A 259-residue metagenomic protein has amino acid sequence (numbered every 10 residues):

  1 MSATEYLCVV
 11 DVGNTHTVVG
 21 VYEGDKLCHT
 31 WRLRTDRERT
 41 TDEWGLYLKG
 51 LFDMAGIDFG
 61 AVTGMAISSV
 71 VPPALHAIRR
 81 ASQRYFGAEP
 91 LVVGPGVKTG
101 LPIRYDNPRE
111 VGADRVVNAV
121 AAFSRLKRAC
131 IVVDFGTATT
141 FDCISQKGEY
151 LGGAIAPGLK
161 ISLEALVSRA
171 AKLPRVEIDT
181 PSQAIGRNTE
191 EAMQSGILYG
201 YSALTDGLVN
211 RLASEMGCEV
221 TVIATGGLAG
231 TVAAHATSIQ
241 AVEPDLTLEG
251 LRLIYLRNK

Functional and structural regions predicted by a protein language model:
S2-G50, G148-R175, D179-Q183: Short glycine-rich, Thr/Ser-proximal phosphate-binding strand/loop in the N-terminal lobe of ATP-dependent enzymes
S2-V9, S162-K259: ATP-binding/phosphotransfer module of carbohydrate and carboxylate kinases, centering on a glycine-rich
L7-D11, A66, C130-D134, I223: Short glycine-aspartate micro-motif
E43-A55, L204, L208-V209: Short, well-ordered amphipathic alpha-helical segments that serve as non-catalytic structural scaffolds within diverse
F52-Q83: Phosphate-bearing ligand-interacting subdomains that bind or position ATP/ADP/UDP/GDP/NAD(P) or nucleotide-linked
A55-G60, R125-K127, E215-C218: Glycine-rich phosphate-binding loop signature in dinucleotide/nucleotide-binding domains
F59-V70, E89-L91, G217-G227: Short glycine-rich phosphate-binding loop at a beta-alpha junction
R80, A88-V92, V97, L101-R169 (+3 more regions): Phosphate-binding/catalytic loop of phosphoryl-transfer enzymes
